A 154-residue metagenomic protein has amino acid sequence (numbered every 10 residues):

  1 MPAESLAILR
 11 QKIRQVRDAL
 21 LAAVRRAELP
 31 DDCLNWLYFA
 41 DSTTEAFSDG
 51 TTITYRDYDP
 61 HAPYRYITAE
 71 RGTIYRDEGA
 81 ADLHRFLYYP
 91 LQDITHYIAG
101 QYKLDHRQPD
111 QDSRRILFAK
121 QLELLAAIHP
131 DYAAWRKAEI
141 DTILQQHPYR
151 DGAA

Functional and structural regions predicted by a protein language model:
M1-Y55: N-terminal "first-domain core" detector
P2-A7, G100-A154: Intrinsically disordered, low-complexity, charge-dense segments enriched in Lys/Arg and Glu/Asp interspersed
Q11, Q15-D18, A22, R85-Q92 (+4 more regions): Charged/polar, solvent-exposed surface patches and flexible loops
A19-P30, A40, D93, I128-D131 (+1 more regions): Surface-exposed polar/charged interaction patches
F47-T52, I67-Y75, F118: Short, charged low-complexity linear motifs
D57-Y97: Intrinsically disordered, low-complexity regulatory segments enriched in Ser/Thr/Pro and charged residues
